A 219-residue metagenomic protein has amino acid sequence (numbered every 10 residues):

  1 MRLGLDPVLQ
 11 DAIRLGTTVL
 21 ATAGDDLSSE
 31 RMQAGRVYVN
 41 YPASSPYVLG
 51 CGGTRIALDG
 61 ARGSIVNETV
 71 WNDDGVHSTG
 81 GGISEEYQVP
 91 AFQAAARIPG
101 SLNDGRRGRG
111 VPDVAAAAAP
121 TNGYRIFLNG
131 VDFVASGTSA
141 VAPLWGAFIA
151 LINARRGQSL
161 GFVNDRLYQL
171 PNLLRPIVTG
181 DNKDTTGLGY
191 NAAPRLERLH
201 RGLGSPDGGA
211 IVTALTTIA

Functional and structural regions predicted by a protein language model:
M1-A219: Extracellular protease catalytic domains of secreted zymogens
